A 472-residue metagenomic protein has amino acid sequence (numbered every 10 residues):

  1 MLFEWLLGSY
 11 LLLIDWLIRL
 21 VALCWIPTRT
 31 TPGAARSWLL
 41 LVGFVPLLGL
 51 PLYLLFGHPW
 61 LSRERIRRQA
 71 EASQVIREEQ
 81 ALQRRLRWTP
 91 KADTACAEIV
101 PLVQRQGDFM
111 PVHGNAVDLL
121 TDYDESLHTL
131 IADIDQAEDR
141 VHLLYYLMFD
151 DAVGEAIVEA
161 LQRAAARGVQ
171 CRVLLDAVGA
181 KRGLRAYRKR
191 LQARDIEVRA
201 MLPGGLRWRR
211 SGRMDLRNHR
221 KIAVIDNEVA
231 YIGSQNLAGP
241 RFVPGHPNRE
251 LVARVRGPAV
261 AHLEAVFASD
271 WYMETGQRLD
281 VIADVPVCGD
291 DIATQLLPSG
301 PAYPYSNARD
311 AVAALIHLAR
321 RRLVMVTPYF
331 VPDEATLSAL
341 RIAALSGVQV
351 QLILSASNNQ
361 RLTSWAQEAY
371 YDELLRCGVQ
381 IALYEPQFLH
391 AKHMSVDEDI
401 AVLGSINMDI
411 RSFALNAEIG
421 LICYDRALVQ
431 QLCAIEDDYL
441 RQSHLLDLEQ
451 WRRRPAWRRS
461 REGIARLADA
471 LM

Functional and structural regions predicted by a protein language model:
M1-D310, A314, L318, N358 (+5 more regions): N-terminal localization/anchoring segments of enzymes in phospholipid and broader phosphate metabolism
Q170-R172, R322, V348-Q351: Residues at the starts of beta-strands that form the adenosine-phosphate
G212-M214, A382-E385: Short Gly/Pro-enriched turn/cap motifs at secondary-structure boundaries
L216-N218, P386-L389: Short, small/polar residue-rich loop motifs at catalytic or cofactor-binding pockets
Y329-Q351, S355, N359-R361: Helical hairpin unit composed of two closely spaced alpha helices linked by a short loop
A339-A343, A369, D437-D438: Short, solvent-exposed amphipathic alpha-helical segments in soluble enzyme and RNA/protein-processing domains
K392: Catalytic-core elements of nucleic-acid end-processing and repair enzymes
